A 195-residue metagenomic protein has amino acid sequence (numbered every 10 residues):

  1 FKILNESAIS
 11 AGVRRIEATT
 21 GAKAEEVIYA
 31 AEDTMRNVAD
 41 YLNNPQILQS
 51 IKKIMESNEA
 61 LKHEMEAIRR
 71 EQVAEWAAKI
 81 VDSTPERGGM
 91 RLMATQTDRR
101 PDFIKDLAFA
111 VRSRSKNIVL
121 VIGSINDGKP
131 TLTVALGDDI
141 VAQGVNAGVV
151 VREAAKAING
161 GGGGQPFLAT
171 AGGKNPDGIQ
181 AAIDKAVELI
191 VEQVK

Functional and structural regions predicted by a protein language model:
F1-K195: Terminal appendage regions of diverse proteins
